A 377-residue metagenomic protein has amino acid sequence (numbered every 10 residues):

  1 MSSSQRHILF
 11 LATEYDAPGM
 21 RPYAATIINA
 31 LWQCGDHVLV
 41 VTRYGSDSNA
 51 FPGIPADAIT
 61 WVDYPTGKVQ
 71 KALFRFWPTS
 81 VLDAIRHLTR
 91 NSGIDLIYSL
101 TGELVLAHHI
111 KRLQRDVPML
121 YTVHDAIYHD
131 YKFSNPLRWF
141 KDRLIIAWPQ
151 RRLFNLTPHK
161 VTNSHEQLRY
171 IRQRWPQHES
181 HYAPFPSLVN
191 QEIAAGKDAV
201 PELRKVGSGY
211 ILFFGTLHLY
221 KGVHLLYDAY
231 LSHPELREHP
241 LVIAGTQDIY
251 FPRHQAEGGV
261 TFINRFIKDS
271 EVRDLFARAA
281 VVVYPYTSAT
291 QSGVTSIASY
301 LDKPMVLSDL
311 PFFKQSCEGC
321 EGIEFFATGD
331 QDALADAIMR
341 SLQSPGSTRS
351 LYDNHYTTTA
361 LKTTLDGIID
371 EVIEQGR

Functional and structural regions predicted by a protein language model:
L9, V200-K221, Y227-Y230: Conserved donor-binding/catalytic core segment of Leloir-type glycosyltransferases
T13-P18, N29-R75, Q167-R172, G245-Y250: N-terminal strand-loop element at the rim of the active site of nucleotide-sugar-dependent glycosyltransferases
R21-T26, H218-S232, S296: A conserved mid-protein helix/loop that constitutes part of the nucleotide-sugar donor-binding site
I85-L106, P118-L120, H159, Y284: Short N-terminal targeting/anchoring amphipathic segment
F140-K160: Membrane-proximal helix-turn-helix segments that form the acceptor-binding/catalytic region of lipid-linked
F154-S180, S187: A short, active-site helix/loop in glycosyltransferases that binds the activated sugar's phosphate group
F251-D274: Nucleotide-activated donor-binding/catalytic signature segment of Leloir-type glycosyltransferases, i.e., the conserved
D274-T290, K303: Acidic donor-binding loop of glycosyltransferase active sites
